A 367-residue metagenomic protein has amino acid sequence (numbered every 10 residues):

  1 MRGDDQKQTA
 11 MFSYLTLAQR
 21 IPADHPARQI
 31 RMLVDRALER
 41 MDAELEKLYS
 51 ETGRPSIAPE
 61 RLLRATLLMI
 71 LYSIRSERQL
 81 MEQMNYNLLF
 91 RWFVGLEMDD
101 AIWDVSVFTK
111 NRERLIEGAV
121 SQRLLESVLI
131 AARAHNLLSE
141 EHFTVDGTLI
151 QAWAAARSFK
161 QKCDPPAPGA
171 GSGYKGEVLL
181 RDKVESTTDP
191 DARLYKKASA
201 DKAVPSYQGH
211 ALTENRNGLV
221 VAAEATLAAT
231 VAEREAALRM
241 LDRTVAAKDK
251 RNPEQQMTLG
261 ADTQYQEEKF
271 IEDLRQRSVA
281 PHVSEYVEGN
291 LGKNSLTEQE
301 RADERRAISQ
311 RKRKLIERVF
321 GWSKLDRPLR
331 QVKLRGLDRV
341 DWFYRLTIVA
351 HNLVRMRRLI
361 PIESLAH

Functional and structural regions predicted by a protein language model:
R2-M11, L15, A27-L137: Basic, low-complexity intrinsically disordered segments
P22, P26, G53-R61, S76 (+8 more regions): Secondary-structure capping and boundary motifs in well-ordered enzyme cores
G53-I57, L259-E268, V287-G289: Acidic, metal-coordinating catalytic cores used for nucleic-acid/nucleotide bond scission and strand-transfer chemistry
L71, Y86, F90, E117 (+9 more regions): Short, well-ordered loop/turn and helix-capping segments at boundaries between secondary-structure elements and domains
N85, G95-R275: Polybasic low-complexity intrinsically disordered regions
R91-T109, P281-H282, G289-R311: Phosphate-backbone recognition surface of nucleic-acid-processing proteins
R306-H367: Basic, amphipathic alpha-helical segments enriched in Lys/Arg and hydrophobic/aromatic residues
